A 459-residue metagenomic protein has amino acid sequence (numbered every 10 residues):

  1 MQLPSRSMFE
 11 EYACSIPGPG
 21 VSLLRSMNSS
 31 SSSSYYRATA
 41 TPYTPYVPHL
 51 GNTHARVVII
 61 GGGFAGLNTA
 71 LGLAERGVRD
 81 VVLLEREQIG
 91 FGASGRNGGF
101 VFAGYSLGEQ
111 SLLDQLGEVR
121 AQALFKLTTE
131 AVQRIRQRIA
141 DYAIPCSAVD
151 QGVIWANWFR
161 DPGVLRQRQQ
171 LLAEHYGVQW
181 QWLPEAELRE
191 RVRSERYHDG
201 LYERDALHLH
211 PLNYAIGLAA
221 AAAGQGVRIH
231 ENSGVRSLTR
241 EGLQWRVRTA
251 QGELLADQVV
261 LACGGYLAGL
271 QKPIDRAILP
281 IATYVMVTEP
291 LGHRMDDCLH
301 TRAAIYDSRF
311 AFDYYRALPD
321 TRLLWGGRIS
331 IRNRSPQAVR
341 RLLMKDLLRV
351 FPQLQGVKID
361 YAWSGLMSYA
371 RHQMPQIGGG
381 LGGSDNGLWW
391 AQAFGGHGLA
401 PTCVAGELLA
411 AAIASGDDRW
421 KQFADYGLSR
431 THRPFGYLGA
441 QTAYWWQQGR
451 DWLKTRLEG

Functional and structural regions predicted by a protein language model:
L3-V57, E75, R79: Extreme N-terminal leader/targeting segments of oxidoreductases
S26-S33, R37-T39, L107-L113, Q137-G217: Flavin (FAD/FMN) cofactor-binding and adjacent substrate-gating region of FAD-dependent oxidoreductase domains
G61-G63, R86: Glycine-rich Rossmann-fold phosphate-binding loop(s) that bind the pyrophosphate of adenine dinucleotide cofactors
E75-R96: Glycine-rich FAD pyrophosphate-binding loop
R96-K126: Glycine-rich active-site loop/strand segments that organize a redox cofactor
Q133, D141-V149, V235-S237, E253-H293 (+1 more regions): Active-site substrate-recognition segment that forms the wall of the catalytic cavity or substrate channel
L171, G200-Q251, A256-D257: Helical element adjacent to the flavin cofactor pocket in flavoenzyme catalytic cores
N333-S335, R340-R341, K345-L453: C-terminal catalytic lobe of FAD-dependent flavoproteins
